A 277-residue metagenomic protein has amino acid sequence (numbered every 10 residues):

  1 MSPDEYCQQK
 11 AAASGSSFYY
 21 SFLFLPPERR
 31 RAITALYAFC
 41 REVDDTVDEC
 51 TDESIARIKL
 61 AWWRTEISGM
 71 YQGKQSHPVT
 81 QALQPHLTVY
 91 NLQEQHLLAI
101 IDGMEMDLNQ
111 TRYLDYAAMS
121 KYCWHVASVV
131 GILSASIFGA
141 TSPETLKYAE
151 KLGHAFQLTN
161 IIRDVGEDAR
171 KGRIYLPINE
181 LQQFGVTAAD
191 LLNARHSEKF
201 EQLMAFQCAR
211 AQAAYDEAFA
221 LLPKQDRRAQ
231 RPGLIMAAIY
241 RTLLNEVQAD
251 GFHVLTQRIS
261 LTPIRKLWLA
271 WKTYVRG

Functional and structural regions predicted by a protein language model:
M1-Q157, I162, G166-G277: Catalytic cores of Mg2+-dependent Asp-rich isoprenoid enzymes
